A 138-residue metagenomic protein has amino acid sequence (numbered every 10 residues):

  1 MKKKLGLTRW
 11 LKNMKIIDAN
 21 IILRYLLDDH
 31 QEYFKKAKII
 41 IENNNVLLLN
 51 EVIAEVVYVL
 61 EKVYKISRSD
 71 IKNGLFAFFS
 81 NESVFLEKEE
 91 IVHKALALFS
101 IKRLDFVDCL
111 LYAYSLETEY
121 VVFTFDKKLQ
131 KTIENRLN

Functional and structural regions predicted by a protein language model:
M1-M14, N81, Y112-N138: Acidic, PIN/NYN-like endoribonuclease modules and their adjacent C-terminal/linker elements
K2-I39: N-terminal leader/targeting helix
I16-I17, K35-V63, V84-K88: PIN/NYN-family metal-dependent endoribonuclease catalytic core
D18, L47-N50, L104-D105, D126-K127 (+1 more regions): Histidine- and aromatic-rich ligand-binding microenvironments
I21-I22, V52, I91, L110-L111 (+1 more regions): Alpha-helix capping/helix-boundary segments
I22-E32, V52-N73: A short secondary-structure junction motif
V57, E61, F76-F79, L96-A97: Amphipathic alpha-helical segments within well-ordered protein domains
S83-F125: Active-site neighborhoods of divalent-metal-dependent phosphate/nucleic-acid chemistry enzymes
